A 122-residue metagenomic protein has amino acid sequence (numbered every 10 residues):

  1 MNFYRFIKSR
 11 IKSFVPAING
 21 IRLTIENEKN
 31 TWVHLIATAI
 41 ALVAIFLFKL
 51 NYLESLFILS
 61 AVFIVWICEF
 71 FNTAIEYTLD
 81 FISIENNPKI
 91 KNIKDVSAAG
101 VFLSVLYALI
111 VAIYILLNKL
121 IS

Functional and structural regions predicted by a protein language model:
M1-Y77, I82, N86-P88, N92-K94 (+1 more regions): Hydrophobic alpha-helical transmembrane segments
